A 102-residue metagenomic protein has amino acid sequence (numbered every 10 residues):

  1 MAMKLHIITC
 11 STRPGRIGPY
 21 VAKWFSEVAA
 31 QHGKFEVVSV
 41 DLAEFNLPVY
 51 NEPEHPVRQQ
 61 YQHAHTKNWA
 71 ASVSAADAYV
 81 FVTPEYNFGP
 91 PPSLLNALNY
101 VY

Functional and structural regions predicted by a protein language model:
M1-T83, F88-N99: N-terminal beta1-alpha1-beta2 submodule of the flavodoxin-like/Rossmannoid cofactor-binding fold
